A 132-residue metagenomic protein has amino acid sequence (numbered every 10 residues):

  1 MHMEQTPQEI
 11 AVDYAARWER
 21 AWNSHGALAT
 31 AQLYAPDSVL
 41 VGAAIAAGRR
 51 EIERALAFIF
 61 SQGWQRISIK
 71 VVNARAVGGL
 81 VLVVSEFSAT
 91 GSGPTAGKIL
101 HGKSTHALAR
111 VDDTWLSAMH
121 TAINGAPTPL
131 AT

Functional and structural regions predicted by a protein language model:
M1-E9, T132: Basic/polar N-terminal segments that are highly enriched at the extreme N-terminus, encompassing both cleavable
P7-Q8, V12-Y14, R20, A27-V77: A solvent-exposed, acidic/Ser-Thr-rich amphipathic alpha-helical stretch
D37, S85-G91: Generic short beta-strand segments
L56, I69-R75, F87-A89, K103-A109: Hydrophobic/aromatic beta-strand elements that line small-molecule binding cavities or substrate pockets in beta-rich
Q62, T90-I99: Short, cysteine-centered beta-strand-loop-beta hairpins and adjacent loop/turn segments enriched in charged/polar
G78-L80, D112: Residue-level signal for tight coil/turn positions that link beta-strands
H101-T132: Short beta-strand edge/turn micro-motifs at domain boundaries
